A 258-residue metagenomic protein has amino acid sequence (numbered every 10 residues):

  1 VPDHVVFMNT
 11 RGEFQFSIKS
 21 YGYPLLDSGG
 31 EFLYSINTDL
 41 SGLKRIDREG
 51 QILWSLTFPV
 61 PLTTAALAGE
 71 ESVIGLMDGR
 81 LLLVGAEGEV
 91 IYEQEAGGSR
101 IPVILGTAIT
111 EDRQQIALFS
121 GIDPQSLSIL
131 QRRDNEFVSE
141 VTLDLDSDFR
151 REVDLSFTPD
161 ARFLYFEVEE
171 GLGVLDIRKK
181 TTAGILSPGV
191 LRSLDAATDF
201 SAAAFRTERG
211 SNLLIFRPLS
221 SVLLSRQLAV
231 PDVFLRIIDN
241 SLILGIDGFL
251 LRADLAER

Functional and structural regions predicted by a protein language model:
V1-E31: Post-signal peptide N-terminal segment of secreted/secretory-pathway proteins
P2-M8, L40-K44, G79-V84, P124-L130 (+3 more regions): Structural motif
T10-K19, G50-T57, V90-G98, V138-D146 (+2 more regions): A short beta-strand motif characteristic of beta-propeller blades
R11, E49, D78, E87 (+4 more regions): Solvent-exposed strand-loop boundary residues in beta-sheet-rich modules
K19-E31, T57-E70, I101-I109, S147-S156 (+2 more regions): Repeated scaffold domains used in trafficking and secretory/extracellular systems, primarily beta-propellers
F32-Y34, S72, Q115-I116, L164 (+2 more regions): Hydrophobic beta-strand positions that form the internal "hydrophobic ladder" of WD40/Gbeta-like beta-propeller blades
S55, P61-E140: Solenoidal tandem-repeat scaffolds enriched in leucines and small polar residues
F163-R258: Hydrophilic extracytoplasmic domains
